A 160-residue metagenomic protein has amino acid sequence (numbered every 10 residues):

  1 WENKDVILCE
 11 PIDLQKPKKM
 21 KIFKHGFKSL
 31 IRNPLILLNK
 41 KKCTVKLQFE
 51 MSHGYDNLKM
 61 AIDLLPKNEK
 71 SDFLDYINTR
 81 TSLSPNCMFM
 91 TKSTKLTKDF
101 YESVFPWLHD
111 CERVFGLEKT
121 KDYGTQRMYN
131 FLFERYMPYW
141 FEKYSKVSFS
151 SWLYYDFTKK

Functional and structural regions predicted by a protein language model:
W1-K160: ER/Golgi luminal nucleotide-sugar-dependent glycosyltransferases, focusing on the catalytic module
